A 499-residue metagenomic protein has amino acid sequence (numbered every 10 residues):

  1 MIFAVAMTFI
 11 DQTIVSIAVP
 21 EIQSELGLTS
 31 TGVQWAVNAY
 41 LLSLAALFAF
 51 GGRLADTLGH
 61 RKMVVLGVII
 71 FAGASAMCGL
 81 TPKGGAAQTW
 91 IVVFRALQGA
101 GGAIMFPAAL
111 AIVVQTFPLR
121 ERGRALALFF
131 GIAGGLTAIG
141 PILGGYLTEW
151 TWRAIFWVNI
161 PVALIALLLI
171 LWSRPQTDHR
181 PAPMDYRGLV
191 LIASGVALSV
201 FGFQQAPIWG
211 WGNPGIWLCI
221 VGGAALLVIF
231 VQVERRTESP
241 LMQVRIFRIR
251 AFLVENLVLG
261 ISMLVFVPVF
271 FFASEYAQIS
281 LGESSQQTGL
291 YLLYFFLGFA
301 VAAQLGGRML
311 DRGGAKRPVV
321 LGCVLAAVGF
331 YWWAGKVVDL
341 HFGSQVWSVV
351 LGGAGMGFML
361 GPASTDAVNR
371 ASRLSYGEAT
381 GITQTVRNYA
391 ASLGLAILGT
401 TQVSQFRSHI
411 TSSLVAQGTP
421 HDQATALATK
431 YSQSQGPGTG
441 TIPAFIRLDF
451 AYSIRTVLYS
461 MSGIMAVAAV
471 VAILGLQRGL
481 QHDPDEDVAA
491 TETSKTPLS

Functional and structural regions predicted by a protein language model:
M1-L44, T151, R187-G188, G212-C219 (+4 more regions): Transmembrane core module of solute transporters
M1-V5, F9, T365, T429-S499: Transmembrane-helix exit segments and adjacent C-terminal regions of multi-pass membrane proteins
T8, V37-Y40, L44, Q98-G99 (+9 more regions): Structural signature of transmembrane alpha-helices in multi-pass secondary transporters
I22-Q23, L54-A55, L143-E149, F203 (+4 more regions): Interfacial helix-cap and linker-helix signal at transmembrane-aqueous boundaries of multi-pass secondary transporters
L41, F48-F50, D56-G188: Helix-loop-helix hairpins in multi-pass membrane proteins, especially solute transporters
L47, G59-V68, P82-W90, M105-A111 (+3 more regions): C-terminal module of multi-pass small-molecule transporters
R120, I165-A193, R235-R250, D311 (+2 more regions): Flexible interhelical linker loops that connect adjacent transmembrane helices in multi-pass membrane transporters
P161-D178, G195-Q204, G222-R236, A469-L476: C-terminal membrane-cytosol helix-exit motif in multi-pass small-molecule transporters
